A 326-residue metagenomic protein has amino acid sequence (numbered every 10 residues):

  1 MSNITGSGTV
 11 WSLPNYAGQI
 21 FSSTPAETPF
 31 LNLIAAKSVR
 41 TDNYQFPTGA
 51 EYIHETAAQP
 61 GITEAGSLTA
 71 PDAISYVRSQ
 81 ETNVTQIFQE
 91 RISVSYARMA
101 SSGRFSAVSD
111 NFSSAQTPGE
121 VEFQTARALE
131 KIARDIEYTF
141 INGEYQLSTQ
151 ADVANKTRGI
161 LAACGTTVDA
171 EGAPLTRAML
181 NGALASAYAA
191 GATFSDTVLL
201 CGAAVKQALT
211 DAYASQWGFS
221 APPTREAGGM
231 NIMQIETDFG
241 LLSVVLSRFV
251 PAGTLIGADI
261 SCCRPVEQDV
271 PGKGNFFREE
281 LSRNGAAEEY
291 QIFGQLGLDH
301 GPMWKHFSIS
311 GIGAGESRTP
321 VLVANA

Functional and structural regions predicted by a protein language model:
M1-T237, L241-S243, S247-A326: Flexible, glycine/threonine- and acidic-rich loop/arm segments that mediate assembly and lattice contacts in viral
